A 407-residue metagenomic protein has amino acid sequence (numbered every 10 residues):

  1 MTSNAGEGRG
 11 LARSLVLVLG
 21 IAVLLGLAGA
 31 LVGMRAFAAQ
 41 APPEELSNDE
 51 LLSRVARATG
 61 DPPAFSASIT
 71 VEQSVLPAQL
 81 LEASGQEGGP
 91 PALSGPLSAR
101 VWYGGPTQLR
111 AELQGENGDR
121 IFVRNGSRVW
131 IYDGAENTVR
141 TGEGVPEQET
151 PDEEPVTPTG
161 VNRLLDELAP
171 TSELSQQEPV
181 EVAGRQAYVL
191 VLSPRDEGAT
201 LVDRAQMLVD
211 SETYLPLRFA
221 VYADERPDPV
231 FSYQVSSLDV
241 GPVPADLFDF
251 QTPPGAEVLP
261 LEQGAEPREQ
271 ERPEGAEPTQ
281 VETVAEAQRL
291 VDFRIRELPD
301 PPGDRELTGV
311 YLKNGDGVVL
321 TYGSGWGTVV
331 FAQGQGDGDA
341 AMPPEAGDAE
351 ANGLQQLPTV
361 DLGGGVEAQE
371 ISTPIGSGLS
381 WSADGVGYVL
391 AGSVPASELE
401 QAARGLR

Functional and structural regions predicted by a protein language model:
T2-V23: N-terminal Sec-pathway targeting helices
G6-G8, G26-A58: C-terminal region of N-terminal signal peptides and the immediate post-cleavage residues of exported proteins
R57-E82, T107-A111: A short, Trp-centered hydrophobic/proline-enriched beta-strand micro-motif
A64-S68, G105-R110, G184-V191, L215-R218 (+3 more regions): Short, hydrophobic/aromatic-rich segments at coil-to-beta transitions
V75-P96, E266-V386, S393-Q401: Short, solvent-exposed recognition patches
S98-P158, D228-S232, L379: An acidic-aromatic
E112, S175-L259: Gly/Pro-enriched, hydrophobic low-complexity segments that function as extracytoplasmic propeptides/linkers
L208-T213, A220-V221, P227, D239-E266 (+4 more regions): Extracellularly exposed regions in secreted/surface proteins, prominently low-complexity, repeat-rich
